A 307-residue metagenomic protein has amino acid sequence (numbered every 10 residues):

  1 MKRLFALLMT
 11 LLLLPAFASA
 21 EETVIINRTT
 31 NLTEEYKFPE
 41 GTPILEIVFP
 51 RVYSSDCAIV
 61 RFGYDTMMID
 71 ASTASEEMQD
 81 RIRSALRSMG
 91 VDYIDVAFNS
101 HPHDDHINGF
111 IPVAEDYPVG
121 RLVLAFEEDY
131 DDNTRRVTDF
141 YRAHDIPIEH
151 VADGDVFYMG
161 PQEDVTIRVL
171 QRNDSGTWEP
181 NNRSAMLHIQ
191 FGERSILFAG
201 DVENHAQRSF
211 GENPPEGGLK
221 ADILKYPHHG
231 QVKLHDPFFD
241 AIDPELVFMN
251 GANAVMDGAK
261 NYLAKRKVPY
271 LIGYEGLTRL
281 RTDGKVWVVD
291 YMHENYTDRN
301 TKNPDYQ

Functional and structural regions predicted by a protein language model:
K2-A20: Sec-dependent N-terminal signal peptides of Gram-positive bacterial secreted proteins and lipoproteins
E21-Y93, H150-K220, L277-Q307: Core dinuclear metal-dependent hydrolase active-site scaffold
V48, M67, F98, V123 (+4 more regions): Hydrophobic/aromatic beta-strand patches that form the interior of the parallel beta-sheet core in alpha/beta enzyme
R51-S55, H103-D104, E128-D129, R172-T177 (+3 more regions): Short beta->alpha connector loops
G63-M67, E76-E127, P214-Q231, D243-L246: Active-site metal-binding motif and surrounding structural segment of the metallo-beta-lactamase
Q79, R83, I107-I111, T134-T138 (+2 more regions): Extracytoplasmic/secreted envelope proteins and their assembly/folding machinery, especially bacterial periplasmic
D105, D131-R135, Y141-I148, G200 (+1 more regions): Internal alpha/beta domain cores that form substrate/cofactor-binding pockets in large enzymes and binding proteins
V123-A125, D131-L170: Extended active-site neighborhood of metal-dependent phosphoesterases/phosphodiesterases
